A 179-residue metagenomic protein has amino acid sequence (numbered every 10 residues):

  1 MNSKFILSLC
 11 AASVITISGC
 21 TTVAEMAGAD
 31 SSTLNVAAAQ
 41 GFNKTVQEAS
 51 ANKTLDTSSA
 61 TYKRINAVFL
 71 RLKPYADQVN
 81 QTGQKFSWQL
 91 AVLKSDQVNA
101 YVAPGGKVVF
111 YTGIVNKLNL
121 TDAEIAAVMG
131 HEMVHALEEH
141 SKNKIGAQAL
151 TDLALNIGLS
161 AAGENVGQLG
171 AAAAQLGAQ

Functional and structural regions predicted by a protein language model:
N2-S8, S18-Q179: A Zn2+-metalloprotease active-site environment signal
A11-I15: Hydrophobic helical h-region of N-terminal Sec-dependent signal peptides in bacterial secretory/periplasmic proteins
